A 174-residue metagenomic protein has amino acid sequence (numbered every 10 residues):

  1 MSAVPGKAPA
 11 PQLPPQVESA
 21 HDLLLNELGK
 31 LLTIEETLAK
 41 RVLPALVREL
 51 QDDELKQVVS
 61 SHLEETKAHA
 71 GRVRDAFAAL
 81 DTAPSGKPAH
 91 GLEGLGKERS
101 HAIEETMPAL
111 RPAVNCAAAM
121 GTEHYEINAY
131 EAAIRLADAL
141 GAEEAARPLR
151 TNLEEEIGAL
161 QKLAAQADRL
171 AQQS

Functional and structural regions predicted by a protein language model:
M1-S174: Amphipathic alpha-helical hairpins
